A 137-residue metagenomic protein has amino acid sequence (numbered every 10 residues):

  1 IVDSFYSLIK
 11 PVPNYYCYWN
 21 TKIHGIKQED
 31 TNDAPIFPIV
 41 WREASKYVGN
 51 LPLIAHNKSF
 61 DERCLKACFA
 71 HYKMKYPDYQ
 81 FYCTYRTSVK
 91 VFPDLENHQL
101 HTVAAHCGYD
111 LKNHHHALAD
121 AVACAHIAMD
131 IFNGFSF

Functional and structural regions predicted by a protein language model:
I1-D78, P93-N97, H101-H115: Conserved non-catalytic scaffold segment of RNase H-like nuclease domains
V2-D3, N50-L51, T84-T87, F135: A short, structure-level motif marking secondary-structure boundaries and short turns
L65, T87, C124-A128: Buried hydrophobic packing segments
K75-S88: Conserved beta-strand -> loop -> alpha-helix junction used to position metal-binding or nucleic-acid-contacting
H106, A125-F137: Acidic two-metal-ion nuclease catalytic site recognized across multiple nuclease folds, prominently DnaQ/RNase D-T
D120: Conserved catalytic/binding loops enriched for acidic/polar residues
